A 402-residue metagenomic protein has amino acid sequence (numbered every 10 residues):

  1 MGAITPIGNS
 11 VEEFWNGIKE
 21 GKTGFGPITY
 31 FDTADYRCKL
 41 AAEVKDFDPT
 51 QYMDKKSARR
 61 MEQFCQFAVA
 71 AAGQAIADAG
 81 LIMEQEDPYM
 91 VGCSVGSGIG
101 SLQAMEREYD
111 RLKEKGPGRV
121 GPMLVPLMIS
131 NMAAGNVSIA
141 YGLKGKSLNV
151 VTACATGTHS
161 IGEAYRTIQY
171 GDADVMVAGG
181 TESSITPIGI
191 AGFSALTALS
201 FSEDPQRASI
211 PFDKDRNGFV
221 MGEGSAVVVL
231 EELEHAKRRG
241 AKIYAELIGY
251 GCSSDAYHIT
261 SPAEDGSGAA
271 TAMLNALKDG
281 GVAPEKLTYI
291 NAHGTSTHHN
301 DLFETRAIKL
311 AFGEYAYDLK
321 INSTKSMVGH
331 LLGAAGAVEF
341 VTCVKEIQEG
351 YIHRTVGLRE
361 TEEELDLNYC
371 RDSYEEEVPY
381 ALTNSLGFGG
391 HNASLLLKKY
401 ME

Functional and structural regions predicted by a protein language model:
M1-S57, E234-E246, V341-T355, K398-E402: ACP-dependent fatty acid/polyketide chain-elongation machinery
V11-W15, K19-T152, T181-I190, K286-N300: Conserved beta-ketoacyl condensing-enzyme motif
E12-N16, Q103-P117, T167-Y170, I190-E203 (+3 more regions): A glycine- and small-aliphatic-rich helix-loop capping segment at beta-alpha/alpha-beta transitions that lines
K22-G26, D204-G280, Y289, E402: Condensing-enzyme catalytic core mediating Claisen C-C bond formation in acyl metabolism
T33-E43, G100-A104, S183-S209, G251-T271 (+3 more regions): Active-site-adjacent elements of ketosynthase-type condensing enzymes
A68-L81, S130-A134, S138-E182, V220-A241 (+2 more regions): Active-site-proximal alpha-helical scaffold in enzymes
Q85-P88, G280-K286, Y317, L365-E402: Flexible, low-complexity linker/loop segments at domain and module junctions
E114-G121, H159-G162, R166, E182-R238 (+2 more regions): Glycine-/small-residue-rich "gating" segment that lines the acyl/pantetheine channel and substrate pocket
